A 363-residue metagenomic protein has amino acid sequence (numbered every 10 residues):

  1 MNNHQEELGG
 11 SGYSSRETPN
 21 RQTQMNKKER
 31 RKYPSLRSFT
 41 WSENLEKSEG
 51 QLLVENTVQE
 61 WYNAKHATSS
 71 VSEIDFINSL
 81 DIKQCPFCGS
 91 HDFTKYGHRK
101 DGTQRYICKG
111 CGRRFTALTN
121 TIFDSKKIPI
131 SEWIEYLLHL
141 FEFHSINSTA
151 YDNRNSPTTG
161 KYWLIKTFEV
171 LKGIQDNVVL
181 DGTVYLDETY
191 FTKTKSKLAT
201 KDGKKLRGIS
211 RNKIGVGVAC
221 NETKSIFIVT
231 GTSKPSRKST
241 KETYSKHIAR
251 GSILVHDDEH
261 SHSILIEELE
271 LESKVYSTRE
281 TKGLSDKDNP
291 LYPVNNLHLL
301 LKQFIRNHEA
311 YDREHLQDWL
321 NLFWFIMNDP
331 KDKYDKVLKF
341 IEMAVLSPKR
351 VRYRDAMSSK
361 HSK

Functional and structural regions predicted by a protein language model:
M1-K363: Residue-level recognition of single "structural anchor" positions that define or cap local secondary structure
